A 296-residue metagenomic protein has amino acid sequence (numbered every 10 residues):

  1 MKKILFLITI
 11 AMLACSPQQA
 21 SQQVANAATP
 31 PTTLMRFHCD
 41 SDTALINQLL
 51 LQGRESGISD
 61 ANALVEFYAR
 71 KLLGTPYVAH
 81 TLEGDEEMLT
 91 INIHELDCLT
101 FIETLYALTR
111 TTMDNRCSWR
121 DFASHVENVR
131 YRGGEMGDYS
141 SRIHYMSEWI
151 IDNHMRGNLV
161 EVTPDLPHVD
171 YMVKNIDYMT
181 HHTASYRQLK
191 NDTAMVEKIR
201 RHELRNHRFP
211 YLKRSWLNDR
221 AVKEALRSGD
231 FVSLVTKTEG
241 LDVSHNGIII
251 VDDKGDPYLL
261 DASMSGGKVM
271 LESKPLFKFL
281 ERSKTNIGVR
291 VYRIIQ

Functional and structural regions predicted by a protein language model:
M1-I4: Positively charged n-region of N-terminal signal peptides that target proteins for export
M12-A14: C-terminal motif of bacterial Sec signal peptides marking the signal peptidase cleavage site
S16-Q18: Bacterial signal peptide processing site
V24-T100: Cationic-aromatic interfacial patches
L72-F209, R227, V251, G255 (+1 more regions): Acidic/His-rich structured neighborhood in mature extracellular/periplasmic domains
P210-V222, T236: Short alpha-helix capping/helix-loop boundary micro-motifs
A221-A225, L241: Short, surface-exposed secondary-structure edge patches
D230-Q296: C-terminal soluble interaction/assembly domains
